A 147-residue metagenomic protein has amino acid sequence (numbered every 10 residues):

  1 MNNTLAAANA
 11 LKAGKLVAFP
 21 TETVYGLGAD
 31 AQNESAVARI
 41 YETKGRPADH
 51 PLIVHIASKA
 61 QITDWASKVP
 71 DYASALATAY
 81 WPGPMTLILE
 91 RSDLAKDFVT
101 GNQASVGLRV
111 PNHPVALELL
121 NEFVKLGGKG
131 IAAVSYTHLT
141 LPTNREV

Functional and structural regions predicted by a protein language model:
M1-L139, R145: Active-site-adjacent structural elements in enzyme catalytic cores
